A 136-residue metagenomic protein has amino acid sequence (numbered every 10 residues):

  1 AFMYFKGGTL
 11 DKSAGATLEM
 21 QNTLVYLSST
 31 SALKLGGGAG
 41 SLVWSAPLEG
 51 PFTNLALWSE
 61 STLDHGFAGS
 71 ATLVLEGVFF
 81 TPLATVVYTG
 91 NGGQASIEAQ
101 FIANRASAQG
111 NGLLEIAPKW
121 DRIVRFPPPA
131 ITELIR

Functional and structural regions predicted by a protein language model:
A1-R136: Compositional signature of intrinsically disordered, low-complexity segments enriched in polar residues
